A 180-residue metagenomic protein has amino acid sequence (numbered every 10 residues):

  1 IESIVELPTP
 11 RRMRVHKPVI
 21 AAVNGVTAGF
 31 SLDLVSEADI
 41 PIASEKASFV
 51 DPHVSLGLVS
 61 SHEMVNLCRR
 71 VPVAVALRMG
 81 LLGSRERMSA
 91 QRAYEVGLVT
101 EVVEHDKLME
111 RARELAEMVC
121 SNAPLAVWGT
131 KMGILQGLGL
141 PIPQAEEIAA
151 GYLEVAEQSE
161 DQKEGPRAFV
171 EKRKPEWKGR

Functional and structural regions predicted by a protein language model:
I1-R14, T27, S55, L140-P141 (+1 more regions): Glycine- (often His-adjacent) and acidic-residue-rich active-site loop that binds/positions the CoA thioester
I4, L82, S159, K172-R173: Generic structural signal for alpha-helix termini and adjacent loop/cap motifs
M13-P124, R167, R173: Crotonase-fold acyl-CoA enzyme core
M109, P143-E146, K163: Short, structured helix-loop boundary elements
L138, K174-R180: Short C-terminal tail/terminal secondary-structure segment of NAD(P)H-dependent dehydrogenase/reductase domains
Q158-Q162, A168: Interdomain hinge/lid region at the active-site interface of Rossmann-like NAD(P)-dependent oxidoreductases
